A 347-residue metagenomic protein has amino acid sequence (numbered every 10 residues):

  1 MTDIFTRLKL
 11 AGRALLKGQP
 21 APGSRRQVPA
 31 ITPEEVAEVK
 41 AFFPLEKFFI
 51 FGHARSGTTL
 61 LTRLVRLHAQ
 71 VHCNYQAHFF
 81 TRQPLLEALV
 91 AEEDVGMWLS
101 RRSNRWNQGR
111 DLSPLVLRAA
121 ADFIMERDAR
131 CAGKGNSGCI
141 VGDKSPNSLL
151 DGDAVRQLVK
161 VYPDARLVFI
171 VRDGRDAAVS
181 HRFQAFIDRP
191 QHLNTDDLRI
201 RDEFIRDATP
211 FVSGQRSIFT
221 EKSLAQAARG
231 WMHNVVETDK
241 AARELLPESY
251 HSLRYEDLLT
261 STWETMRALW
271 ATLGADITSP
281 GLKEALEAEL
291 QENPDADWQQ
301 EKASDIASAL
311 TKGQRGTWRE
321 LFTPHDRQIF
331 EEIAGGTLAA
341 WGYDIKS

Functional and structural regions predicted by a protein language model:
M1-F43: Membrane-proximal basic amphipathic "stem/tether" segments
L45-K47: Pre-Walker A (Motif I) flank of P-loop NTPase domains
F51-T62: Glycine-rich phosphate-binding P-loop
G52-A54, Q76-L86, V171-G174, L286: Short, solvent-exposed turn/loop segments enriched in Gly/Ser/Thr/Pro and often Arg
L64-V65, L269: Hydrophobic residues on the short alpha-helix immediately C-terminal to a glycine-rich phosphate/catalytic loop
L67-V161, P190-F219, T311-K312: PAPS-dependent sulfation machinery
L86, G135-S137, S145-G281, E292-D305: PAPS-dependent sulfotransferase catalytic domain
T311-S347: C-terminal accessory extensions appended to soluble enzyme cores
